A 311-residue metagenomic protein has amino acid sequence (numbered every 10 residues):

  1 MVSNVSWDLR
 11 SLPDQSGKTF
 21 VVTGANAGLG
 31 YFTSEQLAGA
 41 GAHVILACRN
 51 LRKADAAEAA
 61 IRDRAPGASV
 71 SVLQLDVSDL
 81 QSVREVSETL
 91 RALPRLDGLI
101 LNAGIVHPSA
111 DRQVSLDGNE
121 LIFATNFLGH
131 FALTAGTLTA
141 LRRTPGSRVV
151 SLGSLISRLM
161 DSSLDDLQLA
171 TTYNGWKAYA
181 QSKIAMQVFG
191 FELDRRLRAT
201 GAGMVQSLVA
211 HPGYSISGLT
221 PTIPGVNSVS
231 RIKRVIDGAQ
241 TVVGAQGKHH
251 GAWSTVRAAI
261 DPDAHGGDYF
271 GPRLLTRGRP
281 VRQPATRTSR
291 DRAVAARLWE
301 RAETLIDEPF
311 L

Functional and structural regions predicted by a protein language model:
M1-V226, D307-L311: Rossmann-fold NAD(P)H-dependent dehydrogenase/reductase core
V2-W7, G278-T288: Short, contiguous pre-domain boundary segments
K53, R231, V294: Short acidic-hydrophobic sequence patches enriched in Asp/Glu that either
A57, F189, G251-S254, L298 (+1 more regions): Alpha-helical packing segments of well-folded alpha/beta enzyme cores
S82, G129, A185, G247-H250 (+2 more regions): Soluble or luminal CAZymes and related metallo-dependent hydrolases
S182, R234-V281, R292-A293: C-terminal helical subdomain
P224-R234: Coil-to-alpha-helix initiation sites in intrinsically disordered, low-complexity, charged segments
T286-L311: C-terminal amphipathic/interface module of NAD(P)-dependent oxidoreductases and related NAD-binding regulators
